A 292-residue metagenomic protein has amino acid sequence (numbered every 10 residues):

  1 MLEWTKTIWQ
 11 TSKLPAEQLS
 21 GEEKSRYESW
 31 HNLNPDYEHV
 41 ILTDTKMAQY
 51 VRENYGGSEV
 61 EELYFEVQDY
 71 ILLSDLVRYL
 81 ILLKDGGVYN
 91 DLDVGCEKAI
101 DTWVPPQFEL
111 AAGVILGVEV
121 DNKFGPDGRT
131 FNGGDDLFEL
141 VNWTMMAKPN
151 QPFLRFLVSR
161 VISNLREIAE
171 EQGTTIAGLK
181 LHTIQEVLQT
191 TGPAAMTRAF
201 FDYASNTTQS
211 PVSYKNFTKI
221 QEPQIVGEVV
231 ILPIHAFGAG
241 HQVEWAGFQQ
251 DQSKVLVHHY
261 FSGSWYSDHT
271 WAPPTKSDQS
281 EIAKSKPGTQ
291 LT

Functional and structural regions predicted by a protein language model:
M1-S74, N90-T292: Glycosyltransferase-associated regions of secretory-pathway enzymes, highlighting luminal stem/catalytic domains
D75-G87: Small-residue hinge/turn detector
